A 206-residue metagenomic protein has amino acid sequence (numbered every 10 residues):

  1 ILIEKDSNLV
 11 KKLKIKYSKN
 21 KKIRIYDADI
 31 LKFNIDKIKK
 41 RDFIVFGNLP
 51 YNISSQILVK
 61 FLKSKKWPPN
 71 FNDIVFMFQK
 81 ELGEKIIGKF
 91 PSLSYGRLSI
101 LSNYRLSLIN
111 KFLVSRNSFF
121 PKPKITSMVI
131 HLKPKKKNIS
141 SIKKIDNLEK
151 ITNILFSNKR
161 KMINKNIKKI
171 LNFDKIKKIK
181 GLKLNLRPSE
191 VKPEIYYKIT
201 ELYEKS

Functional and structural regions predicted by a protein language model:
I1-D146, K150, I154: Catalytic cores of RNA-modifying enzymes
I1-I3, I23-Y26, I125-S206: S-adenosyl-L-methionine-dependent methyltransferase catalytic core, i.e., the SAM/SAH-binding region
